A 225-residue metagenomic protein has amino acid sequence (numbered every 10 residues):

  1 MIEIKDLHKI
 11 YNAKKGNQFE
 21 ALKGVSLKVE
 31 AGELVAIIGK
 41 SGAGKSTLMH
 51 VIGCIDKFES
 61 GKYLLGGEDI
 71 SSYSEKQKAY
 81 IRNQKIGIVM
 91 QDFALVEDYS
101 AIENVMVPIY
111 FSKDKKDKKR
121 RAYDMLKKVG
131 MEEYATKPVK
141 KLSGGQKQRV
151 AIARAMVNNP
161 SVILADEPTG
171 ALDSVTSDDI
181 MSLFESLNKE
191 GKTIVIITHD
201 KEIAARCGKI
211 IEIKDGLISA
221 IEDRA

Functional and structural regions predicted by a protein language model:
I38-K40: The feature captures the beta-strand-to-loop junction immediately N-terminal to the Walker
G53: Helix-to-loop junction immediately C-terminal to a conserved catalytic motif
G61-D69: Conserved ABC transporter NBD signature motif
N83, K137-K140, N158, E190: Conserved signature/switch motifs of ABC ATPase nucleotide-binding domains
Y99-M106: Short coil-to-helix segment of the ABC ATPase nucleotide-binding domain corresponding to the Q-loop/switch region
P138-Q148: Conserved ABC ATPase signature
I163-D166: Catalytic Walker B motif of ABC-type/P-loop ATPase nucleotide-binding domains
